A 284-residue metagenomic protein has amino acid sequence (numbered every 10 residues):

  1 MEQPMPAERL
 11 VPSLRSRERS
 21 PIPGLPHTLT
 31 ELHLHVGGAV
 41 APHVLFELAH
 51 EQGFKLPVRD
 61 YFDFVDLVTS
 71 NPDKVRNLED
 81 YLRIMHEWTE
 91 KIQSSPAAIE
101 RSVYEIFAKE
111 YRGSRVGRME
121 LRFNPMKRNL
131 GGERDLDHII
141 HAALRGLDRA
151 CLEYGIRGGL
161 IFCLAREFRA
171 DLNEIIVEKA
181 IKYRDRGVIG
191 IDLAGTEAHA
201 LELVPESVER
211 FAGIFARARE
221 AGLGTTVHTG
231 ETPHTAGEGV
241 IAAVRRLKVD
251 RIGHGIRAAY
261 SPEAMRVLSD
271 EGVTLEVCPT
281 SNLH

Functional and structural regions predicted by a protein language model:
E2-T225, T232-G239, A243-L247, R251 (+2 more regions): Metal-cofactor-binding active-site regions of metalloenzymes
